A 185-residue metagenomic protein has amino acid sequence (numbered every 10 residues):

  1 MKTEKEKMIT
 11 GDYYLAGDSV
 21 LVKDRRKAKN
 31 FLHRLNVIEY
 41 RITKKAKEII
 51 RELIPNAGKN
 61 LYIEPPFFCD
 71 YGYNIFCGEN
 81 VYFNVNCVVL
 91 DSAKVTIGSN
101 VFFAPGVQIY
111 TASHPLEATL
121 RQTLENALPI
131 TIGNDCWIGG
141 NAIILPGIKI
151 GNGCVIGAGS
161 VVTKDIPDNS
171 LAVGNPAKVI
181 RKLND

Functional and structural regions predicted by a protein language model:
M1-N60, A177-R181, D185: Terminal amphipathic alpha-helical/low-complexity segments used for targeting or macromolecular assembly
G11, Y62, F102, W137 (+2 more regions): Short-chain dehydrogenase/reductase
A46-I49, G140, A158: Hydrophobic alpha-helical segments typical of transmembrane helices and their membrane-interface/capping positions
I49, P65-P66: Arg/Lys-rich RNA-binding interfaces used to dock onto structured RNA substrates
F67-I150, N175-N184: Flexible, glycine/small-residue-enriched loop-and-beta-strand segment within the central core of proteins
V162-T163: Short hydrophobic beta-strand element within catalytic cores of glycosyltransferases and related nucleotide-activated
